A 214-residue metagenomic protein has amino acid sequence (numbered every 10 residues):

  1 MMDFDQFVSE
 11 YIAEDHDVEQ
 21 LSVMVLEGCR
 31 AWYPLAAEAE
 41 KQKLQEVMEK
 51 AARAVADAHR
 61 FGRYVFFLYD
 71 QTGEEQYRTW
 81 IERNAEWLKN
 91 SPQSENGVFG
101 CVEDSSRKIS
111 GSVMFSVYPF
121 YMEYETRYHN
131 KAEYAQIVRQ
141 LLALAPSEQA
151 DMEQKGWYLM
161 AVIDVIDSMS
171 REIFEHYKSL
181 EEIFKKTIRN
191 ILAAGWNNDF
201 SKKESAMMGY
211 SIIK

Functional and structural regions predicted by a protein language model:
M1-K214: Glycan-recognition and catalytic cores of secretory/periplasmic carbohydrate-active enzymes
